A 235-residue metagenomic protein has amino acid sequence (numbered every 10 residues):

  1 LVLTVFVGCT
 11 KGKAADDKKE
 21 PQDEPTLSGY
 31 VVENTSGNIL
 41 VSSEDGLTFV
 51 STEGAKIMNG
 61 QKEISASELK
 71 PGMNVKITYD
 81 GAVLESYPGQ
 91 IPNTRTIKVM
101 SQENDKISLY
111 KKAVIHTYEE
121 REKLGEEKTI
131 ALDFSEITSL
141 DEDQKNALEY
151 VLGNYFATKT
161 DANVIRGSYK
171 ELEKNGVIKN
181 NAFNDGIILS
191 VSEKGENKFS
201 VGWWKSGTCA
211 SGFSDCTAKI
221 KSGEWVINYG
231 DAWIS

Functional and structural regions predicted by a protein language model:
L1-V2: Sec-dependent N-terminal signal peptides
V5-G8: C-terminal motif of bacterial Sec signal peptides marking the signal peptidase cleavage site
T10-L40, K62-K106: Short, flexible, surface-exposed loop segments at domain boundaries
D16, V32-E33, S42-D45, A55-K56 (+3 more regions): Flexible low-complexity loop/turn motifs enriched in small/helix-breaking residues
T26-S28, G46-F49, T96, F213-D215 (+1 more regions): Well-ordered beta-strand positions in beta-sheet-rich domains
V41, N59, I227-Y229: Short hydrophobic/aromatic-rich beta-strand segments that constitute the beta-sheet cores of beta-sandwich/beta-barrel
L47-E63: Beta-strand/loop nucleic-acid-binding surfaces
F213-S235: Short beta-strand edge/turn micro-motifs at domain boundaries
